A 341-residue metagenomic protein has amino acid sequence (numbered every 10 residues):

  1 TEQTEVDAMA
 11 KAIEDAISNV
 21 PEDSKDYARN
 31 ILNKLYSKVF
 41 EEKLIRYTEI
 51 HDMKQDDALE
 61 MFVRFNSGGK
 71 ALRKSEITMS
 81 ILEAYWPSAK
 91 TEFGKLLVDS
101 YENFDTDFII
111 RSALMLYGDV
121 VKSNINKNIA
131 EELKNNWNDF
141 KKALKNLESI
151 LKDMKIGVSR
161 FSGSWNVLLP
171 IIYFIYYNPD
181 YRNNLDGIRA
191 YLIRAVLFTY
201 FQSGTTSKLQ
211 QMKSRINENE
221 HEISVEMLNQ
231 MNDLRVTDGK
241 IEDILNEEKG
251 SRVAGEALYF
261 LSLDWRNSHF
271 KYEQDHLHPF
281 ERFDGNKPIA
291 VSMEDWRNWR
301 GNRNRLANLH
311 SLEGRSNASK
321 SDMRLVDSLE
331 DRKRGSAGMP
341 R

Functional and structural regions predicted by a protein language model:
T1-G118, R182, T199, L312 (+3 more regions): Basic- and aromatic-enriched surface patches that contact anionic nucleotides/nucleic acids
S37-H51, D56-E60, F93-L97, N138-R160 (+3 more regions): Short amphipathic alpha-helical segments and their helix-coil junctions
K54, K70, F140, L144 (+4 more regions): Active-site-proximal structural scaffolding
T78-M79, Y101-L234: A cross-family structural signal marking well-folded subdomains
N135, A143-K152, H310-D327: C-terminal hydrophobic structural anchor segments that stabilize assembly/packing rather than catalytic chemistry
V196-R282, N286: Intrinsically disordered, low-complexity N-proximal targeting/linker segments that flank membranes
Y272, F280-A318: Short beta-strand-alpha-helix junction that forms the catalytic/metal-binding core of metal-dependent nuclease domains
K333-M339: Conserved small/polar residues in nucleotide/adenosyl-binding loops
